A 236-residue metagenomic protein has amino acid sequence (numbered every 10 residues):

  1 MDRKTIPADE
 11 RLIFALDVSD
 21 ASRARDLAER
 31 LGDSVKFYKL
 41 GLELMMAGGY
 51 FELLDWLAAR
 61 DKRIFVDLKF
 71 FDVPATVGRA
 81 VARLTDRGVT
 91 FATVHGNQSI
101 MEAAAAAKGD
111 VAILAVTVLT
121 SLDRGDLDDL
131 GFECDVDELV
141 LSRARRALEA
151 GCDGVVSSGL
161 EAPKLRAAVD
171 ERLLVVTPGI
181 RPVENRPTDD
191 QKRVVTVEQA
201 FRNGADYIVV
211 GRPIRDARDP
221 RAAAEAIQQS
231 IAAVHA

Functional and structural regions predicted by a protein language model:
M1-L27, A58, A162-P163, A167-D170 (+3 more regions): N-terminal amphipathic alpha-helix/helix-capping segment at the start of soluble metabolic enzymes
I6-L12, D72-G154, S158-P163, A168-V176 (+1 more regions): Conserved anion-binding
F14, Y38, K69, A92 (+4 more regions): Conserved, mostly hydrophobic/aromatic
L16-I64, P74-V77, R145, G159 (+1 more regions): Conserved alpha/beta-domain cores
L27, A75-L84, L165, N185-D206 (+1 more regions): Catalytic cores of alpha/beta
R30-L31, W56-L57, L84, A104 (+4 more regions): Generic structural signal for hydrophobic
D33, R60, R87, A150 (+1 more regions): Structural motif
E102-A107, F201, I214-A236: C-terminal helical cap(s) of enzyme catalytic domains, especially alpha/beta-barrels
